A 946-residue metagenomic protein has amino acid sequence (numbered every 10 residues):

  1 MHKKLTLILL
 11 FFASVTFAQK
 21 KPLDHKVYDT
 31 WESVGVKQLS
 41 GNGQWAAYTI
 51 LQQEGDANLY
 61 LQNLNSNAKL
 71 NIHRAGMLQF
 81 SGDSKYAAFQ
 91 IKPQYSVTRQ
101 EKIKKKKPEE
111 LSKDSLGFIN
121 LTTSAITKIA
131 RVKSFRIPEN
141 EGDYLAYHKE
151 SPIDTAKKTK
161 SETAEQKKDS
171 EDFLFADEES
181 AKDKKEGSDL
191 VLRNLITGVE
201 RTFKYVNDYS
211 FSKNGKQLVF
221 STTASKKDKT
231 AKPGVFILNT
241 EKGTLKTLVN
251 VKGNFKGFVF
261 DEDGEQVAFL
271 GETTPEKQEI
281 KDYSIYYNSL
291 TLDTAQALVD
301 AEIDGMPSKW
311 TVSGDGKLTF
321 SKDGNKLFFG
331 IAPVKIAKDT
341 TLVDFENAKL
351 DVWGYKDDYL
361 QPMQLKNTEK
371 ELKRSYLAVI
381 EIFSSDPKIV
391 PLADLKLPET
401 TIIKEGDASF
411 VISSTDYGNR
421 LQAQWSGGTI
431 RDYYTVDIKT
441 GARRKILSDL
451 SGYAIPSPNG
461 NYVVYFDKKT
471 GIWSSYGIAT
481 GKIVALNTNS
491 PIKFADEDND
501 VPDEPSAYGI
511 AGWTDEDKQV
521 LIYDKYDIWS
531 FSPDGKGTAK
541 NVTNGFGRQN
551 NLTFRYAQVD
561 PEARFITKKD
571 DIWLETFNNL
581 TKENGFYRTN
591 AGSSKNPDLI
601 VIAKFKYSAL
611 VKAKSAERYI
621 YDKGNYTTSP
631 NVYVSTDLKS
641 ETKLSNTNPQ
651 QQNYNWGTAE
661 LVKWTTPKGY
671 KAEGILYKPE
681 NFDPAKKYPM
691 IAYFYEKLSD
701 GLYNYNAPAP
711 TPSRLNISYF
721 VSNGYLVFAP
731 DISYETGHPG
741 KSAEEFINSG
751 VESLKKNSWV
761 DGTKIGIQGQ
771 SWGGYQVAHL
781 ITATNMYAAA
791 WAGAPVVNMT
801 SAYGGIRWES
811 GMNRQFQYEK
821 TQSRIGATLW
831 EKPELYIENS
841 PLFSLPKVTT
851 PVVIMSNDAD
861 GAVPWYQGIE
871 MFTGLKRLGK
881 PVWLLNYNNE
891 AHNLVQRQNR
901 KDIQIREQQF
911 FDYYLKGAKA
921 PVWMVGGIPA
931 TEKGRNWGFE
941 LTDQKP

Functional and structural regions predicted by a protein language model:
M1-L5: Positively charged n-region of N-terminal signal peptides that target proteins for export
L7-L9, A18-Y619, G624-P630, V634 (+3 more regions): Beta-propeller folds
A13-V15: N-terminal signal peptide c-region/cleavage motif recognized by signal peptidases
S225-K226, T274-E276, N681, T736-G737 (+2 more regions): Short strand->helix junction
A378, V390, I412, Y633 (+5 more regions): Hydrophobic/aromatic beta-strand patches that form the interior of the parallel beta-sheet core in alpha/beta enzyme
D416, F577, G624, Y693-K697 (+2 more regions): Glycine-rich His-Gly loop
N489-V501, L638, S645-K764, Q768-Q770 (+2 more regions): Cap/lid segment of the alpha/beta-hydrolase catalytic domain
A707-P946: Active-site-proximal cap/loop segments of hydrolase catalytic domains
